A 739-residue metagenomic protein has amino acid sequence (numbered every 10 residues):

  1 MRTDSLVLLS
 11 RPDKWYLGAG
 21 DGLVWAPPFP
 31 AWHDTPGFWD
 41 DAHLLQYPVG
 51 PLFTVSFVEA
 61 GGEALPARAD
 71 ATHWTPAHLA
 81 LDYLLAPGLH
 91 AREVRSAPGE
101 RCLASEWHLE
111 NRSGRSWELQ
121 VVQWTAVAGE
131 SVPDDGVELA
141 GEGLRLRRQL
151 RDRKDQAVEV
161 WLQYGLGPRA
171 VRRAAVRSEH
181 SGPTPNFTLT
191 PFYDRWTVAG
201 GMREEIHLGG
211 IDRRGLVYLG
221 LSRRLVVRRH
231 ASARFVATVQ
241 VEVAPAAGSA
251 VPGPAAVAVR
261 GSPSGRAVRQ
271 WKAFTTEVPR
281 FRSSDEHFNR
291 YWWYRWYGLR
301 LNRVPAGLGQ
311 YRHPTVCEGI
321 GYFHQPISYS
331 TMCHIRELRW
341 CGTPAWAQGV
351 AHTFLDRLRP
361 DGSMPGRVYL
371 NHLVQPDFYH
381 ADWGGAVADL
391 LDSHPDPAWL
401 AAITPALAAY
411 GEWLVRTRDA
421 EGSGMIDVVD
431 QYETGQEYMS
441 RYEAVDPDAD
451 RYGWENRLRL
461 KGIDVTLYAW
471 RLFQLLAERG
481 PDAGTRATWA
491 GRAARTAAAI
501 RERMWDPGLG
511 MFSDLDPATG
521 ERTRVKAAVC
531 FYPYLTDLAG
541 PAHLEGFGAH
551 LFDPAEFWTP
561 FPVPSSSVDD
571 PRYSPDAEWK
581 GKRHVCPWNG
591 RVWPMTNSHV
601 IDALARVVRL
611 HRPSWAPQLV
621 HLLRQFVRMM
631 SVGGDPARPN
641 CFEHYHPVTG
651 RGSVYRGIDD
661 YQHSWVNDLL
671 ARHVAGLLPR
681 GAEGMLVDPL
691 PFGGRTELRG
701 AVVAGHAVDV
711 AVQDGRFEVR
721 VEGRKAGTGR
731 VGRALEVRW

Functional and structural regions predicted by a protein language model:
M1-S284, N289, R606-L610, S614-P617 (+2 more regions): Terminal accessory carbohydrate-recognition/targeting modules of carbohydrate-active enzymes
M1-T54, F323-P326, Y379-S393, G508-H550 (+3 more regions): C-terminal capping/lid segments that line or modulate ligand- or cofactor-binding pockets
W74, E100-C102, P185, A199 (+15 more regions): Active-site-proximal structural scaffolding
P87, N111-R115, C341-W346, R357-S363 (+8 more regions): Secondary-structure transition/capping motifs at alpha-helix termini and the adjoining loop/turn into the next element
G215-L216, Q270-A408, S513, V525-T536 (+5 more regions): Substrate-binding groove/exosite segments of carbohydrate-active enzymes
H230-R234, T238-P254, I320, S363-D382 (+7 more regions): The feature captures the catalytic groove of carbohydrate-active enzymes
G265-A273, P279, N289-Y294, V415-Q431 (+7 more regions): Catalytic cores of carbohydrate-active enzymes
S283-L308, Y329, L338-C341, A345 (+8 more regions): Active-site acid/base region of carbohydrate-active enzymes
